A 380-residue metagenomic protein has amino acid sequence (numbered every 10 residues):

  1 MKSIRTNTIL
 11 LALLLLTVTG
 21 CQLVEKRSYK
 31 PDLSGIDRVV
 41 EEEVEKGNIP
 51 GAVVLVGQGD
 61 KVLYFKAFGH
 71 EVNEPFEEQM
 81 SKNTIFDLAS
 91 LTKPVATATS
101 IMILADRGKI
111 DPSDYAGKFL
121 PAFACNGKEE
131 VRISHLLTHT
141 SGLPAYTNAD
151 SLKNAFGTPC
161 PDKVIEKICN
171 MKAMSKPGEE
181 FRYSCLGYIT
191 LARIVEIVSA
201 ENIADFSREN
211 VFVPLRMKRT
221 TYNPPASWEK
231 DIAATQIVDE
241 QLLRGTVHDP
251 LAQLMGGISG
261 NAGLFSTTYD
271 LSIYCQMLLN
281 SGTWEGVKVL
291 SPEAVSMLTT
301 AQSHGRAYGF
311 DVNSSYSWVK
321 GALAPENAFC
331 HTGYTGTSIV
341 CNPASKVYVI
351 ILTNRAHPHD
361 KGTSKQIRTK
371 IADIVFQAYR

Functional and structural regions predicted by a protein language model:
M1-I9: Bacterial N-terminal signal peptides that target proteins for export
T8-L16: Sec-dependent N-terminal signal peptides
T19-G20: C-terminal motif of bacterial Sec signal peptides marking the signal peptidase cleavage site
Y29-F86, K109-D111, N170, D249 (+2 more regions): Short, conserved catalytic-motif segment at the N-terminal edge
E43-V53, P75-H135, S175-L186, S259-A262: Short active-site loop at a secondary-structure junction that contains or immediately precedes the catalytic residue(s)
F68, V72, G127-A328: Short, surface-exposed loop or secondary-structure junction motifs that flank catalytic or metal-binding residues
V72-S81, P358-T369: A short, polar/charged loop-to-alpha-helix boundary motif
A328, T335-Y348: Short, surface-exposed beta-strand/loop micro-motifs that present aromatic residues
